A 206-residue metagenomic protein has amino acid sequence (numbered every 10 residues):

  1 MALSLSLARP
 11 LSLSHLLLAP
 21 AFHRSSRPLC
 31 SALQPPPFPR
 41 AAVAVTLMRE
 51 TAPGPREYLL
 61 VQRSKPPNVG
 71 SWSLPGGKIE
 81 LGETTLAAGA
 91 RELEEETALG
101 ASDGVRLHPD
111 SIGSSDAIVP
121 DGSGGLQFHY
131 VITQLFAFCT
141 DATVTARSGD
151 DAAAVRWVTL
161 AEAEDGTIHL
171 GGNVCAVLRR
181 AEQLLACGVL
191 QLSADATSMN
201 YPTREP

Functional and structural regions predicted by a protein language model:
M1-A21, A32: N-terminal chloroplast transit peptides
L29-P35, P120-G125: Short, P/G- and charge-enriched loop/turn segments at secondary-structure junctions
L33-L59, P75-L81, I132-F136: Conserved N-terminal beta-strand and adjoining loop/helix that marks the start of the Nudix/MutT-like hydrolase domain
P39, I79-E83, A87, G125 (+2 more regions): Short, solvent-exposed loop/helix junctions and linker helices that flank or host conserved functional motifs
A41, A98-T143: Active-site segment of metal-dependent pyrophosphate-handling enzymes, primarily the Nudix hydrolase catalytic core
E50-R56, N68-V69, D103, S123-Q127: Short, solvent-exposed loop/turn segments that connect beta-strands within catalytic domains and beta-strand-rich
G54-E96, G100, P206: Conserved Nudix-box catalytic region and its N-terminal flanking loop in Nudix hydrolases and closely related
V69, Q127-F128, Q134, C139-P206: Nudix hydrolase/Nudix homology domain
